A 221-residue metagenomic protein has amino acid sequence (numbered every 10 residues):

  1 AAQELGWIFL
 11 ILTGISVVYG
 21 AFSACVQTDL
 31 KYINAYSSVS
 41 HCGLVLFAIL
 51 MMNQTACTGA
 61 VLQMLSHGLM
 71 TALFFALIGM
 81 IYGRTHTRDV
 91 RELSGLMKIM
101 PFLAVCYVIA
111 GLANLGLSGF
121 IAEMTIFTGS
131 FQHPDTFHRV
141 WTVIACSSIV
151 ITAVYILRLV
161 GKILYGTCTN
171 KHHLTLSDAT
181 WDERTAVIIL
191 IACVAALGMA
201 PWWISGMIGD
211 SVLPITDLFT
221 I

Functional and structural regions predicted by a protein language model:
A1-K162: Hydrophobic transmembrane alpha-helices and their helix-loop junctions in integral membrane proteins
M100-F102, I156-I221: Cytoplasmic/organellar membrane-interface segments at the starts of transmembrane helices in multi-pass inner-membrane
